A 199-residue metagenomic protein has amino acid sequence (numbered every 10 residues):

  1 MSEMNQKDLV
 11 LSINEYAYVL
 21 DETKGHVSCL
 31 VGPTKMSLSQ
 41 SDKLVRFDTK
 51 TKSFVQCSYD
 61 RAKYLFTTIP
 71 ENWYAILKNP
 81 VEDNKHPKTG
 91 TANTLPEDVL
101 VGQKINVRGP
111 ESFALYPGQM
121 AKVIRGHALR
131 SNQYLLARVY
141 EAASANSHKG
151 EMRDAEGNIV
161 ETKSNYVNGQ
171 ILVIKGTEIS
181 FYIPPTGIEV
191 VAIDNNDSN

Functional and structural regions predicted by a protein language model:
M1-N199: N-terminal hydrophobic membrane-entry segments
